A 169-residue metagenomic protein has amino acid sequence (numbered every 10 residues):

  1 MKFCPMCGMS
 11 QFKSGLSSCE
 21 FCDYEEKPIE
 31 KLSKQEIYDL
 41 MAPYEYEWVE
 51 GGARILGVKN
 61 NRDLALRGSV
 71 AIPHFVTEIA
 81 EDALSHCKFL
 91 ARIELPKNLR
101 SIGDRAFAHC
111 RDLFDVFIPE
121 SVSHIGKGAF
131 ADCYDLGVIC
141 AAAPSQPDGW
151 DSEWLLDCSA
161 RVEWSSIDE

Functional and structural regions predicted by a protein language model:
M1-K2, L16: Residues immediately within or flanking Cys/His clusters that coordinate Zn2+ in small zinc-binding modules
C4-C7, C19-C22: Short cysteine-rich clusters marking metal-coordination/redox-active sites
F12-K13, K27: Short functional micro-motifs and their immediate structural scaffolds
C22-K31: Short Cys/His-rich micro-motifs in 6-15 aa windows
L32-A53, R62-E78, K88-S101, R111-H124 (+2 more regions): Structural signature of tandem-repeat unit edges
A131, S152-L155: A structural signal for leucine-rich repeat
